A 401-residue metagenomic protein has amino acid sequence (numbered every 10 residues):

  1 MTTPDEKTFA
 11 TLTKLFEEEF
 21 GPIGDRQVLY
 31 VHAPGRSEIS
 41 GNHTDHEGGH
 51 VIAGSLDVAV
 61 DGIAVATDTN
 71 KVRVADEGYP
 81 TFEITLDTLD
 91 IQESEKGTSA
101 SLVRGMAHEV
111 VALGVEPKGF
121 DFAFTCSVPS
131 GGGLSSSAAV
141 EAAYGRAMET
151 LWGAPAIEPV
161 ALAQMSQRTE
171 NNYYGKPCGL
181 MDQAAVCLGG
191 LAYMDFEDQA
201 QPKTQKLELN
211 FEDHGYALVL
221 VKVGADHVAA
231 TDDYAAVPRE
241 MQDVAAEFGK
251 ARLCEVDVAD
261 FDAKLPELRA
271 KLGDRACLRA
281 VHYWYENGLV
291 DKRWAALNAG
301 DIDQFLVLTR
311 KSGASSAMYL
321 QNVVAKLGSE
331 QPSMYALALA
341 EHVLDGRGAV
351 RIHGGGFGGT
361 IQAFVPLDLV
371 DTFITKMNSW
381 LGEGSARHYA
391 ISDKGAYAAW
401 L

Functional and structural regions predicted by a protein language model:
M1-R36, D61, V65-K96, Y193-R351 (+1 more regions): C-terminal nucleotide
M1-V51, I84-L89, E95-D213, L344 (+3 more regions): Gly/Ser-rich oxyanion-binding loop with an adjacent helix/lid that shapes the negatively charged ligand pocket
H50-T69, L188: Structural signature of FAD isoalloxazine-binding scaffolds in flavoprotein oxidoreductases
S55, S99, S329: Short, conserved glycine- and acidic-residue-centered signature motifs in active-site or ligand-binding loops
G131, A295, T360: Short, flexible active-site loop motifs that bind/organize anionic cofactors or intermediates
A138-A139, T360-V365: FabD-like malonyl-/acyl-CoA
F357: Glycine-rich phosphate-binding loop
